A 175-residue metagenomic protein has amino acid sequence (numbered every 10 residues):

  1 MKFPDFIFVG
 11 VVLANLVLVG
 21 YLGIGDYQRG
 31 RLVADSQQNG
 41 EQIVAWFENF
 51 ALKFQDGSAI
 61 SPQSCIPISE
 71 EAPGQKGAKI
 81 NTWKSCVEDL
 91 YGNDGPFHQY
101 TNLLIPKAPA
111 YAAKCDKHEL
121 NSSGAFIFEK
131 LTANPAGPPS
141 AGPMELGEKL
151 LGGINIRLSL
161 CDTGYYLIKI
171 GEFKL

Functional and structural regions predicted by a protein language model:
M1-A45: Amphipathic alpha-helical segments typified by the pilin-like N-terminal helix that continues immediately C-terminal
I43, F47, I156-L158: Hydrophobic beta-strand residues in large extracellular and virion-surface proteins
F47-T101: Short, glycine/small-hydrophobic-rich surface segments
Q63, I68, G74, F97 (+3 more regions): Generic low-complexity segments that are intrinsically disordered, proline-rich and/or Lys/Arg-biased
K76-I80, K107-A108, I154: Residue-level signal for mature regions of secreted extracellular proteins and peptides
N81-Y91, T101, Y111-K117, F126-I127 (+3 more regions): Non-catalytic regulatory appendages
E119-L175: Short, surface-exposed interaction loops/tails
